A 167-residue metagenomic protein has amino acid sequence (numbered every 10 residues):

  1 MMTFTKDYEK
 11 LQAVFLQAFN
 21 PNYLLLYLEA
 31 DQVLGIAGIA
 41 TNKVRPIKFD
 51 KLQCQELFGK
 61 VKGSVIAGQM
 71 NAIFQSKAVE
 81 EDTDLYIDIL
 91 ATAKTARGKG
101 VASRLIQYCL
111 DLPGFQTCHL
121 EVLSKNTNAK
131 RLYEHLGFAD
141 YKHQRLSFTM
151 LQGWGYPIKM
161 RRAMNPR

Functional and structural regions predicted by a protein language model:
T3-L24, E29, G38, K43 (+1 more regions): Active-site rim helix/loop that mediates acceptor-substrate recognition in acyltransferases
L25, G35-A37, L85, L90: Conserved GNAT-family N-acetyltransferase fold
Q32-G35, N128: Glycine-rich acetyl-CoA-binding "A-motif" of GNAT/NAT acetyltransferases
K43-L85: Conserved acyl-donor/pantetheine-binding loop and adjacent beta-alpha core of acyl/acetyltransferases and related
E56, K62, I87-R97, L123: A short, internal acetyl-CoA/4′-phosphopantetheine-binding micro-motif in the GNAT/acyltransferase core
I73-E81, R104-T117: Conserved acyl-CoA
T92, G98-D111, R131-H135: Conserved acetyl-CoA-binding loop-helix of GNAT-fold acetyltransferases
Q116-H119, L123-K130, L136, L146-R167: C-terminal "cap" of GNAT-fold acetyltransferases
